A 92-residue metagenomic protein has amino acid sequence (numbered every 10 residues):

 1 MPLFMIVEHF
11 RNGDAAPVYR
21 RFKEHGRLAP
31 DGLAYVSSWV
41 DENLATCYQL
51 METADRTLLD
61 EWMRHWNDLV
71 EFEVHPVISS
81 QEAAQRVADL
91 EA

Functional and structural regions predicted by a protein language model:
M1-T46, A54-L58, S79-A92: Short S/T/G/P-rich N-terminal loop/turn motif that feeds into the first structured element of a domain
R27, W66-E73: A common structural junction motif
A34-V36, V70-H75: A short, local hydrophobic-aromatic micro-motif
E52-T53, H65: Conserved catalytic core of Hanks-type protein kinase domains
L59-W66: Short, electropositive alpha-helical surface patch
